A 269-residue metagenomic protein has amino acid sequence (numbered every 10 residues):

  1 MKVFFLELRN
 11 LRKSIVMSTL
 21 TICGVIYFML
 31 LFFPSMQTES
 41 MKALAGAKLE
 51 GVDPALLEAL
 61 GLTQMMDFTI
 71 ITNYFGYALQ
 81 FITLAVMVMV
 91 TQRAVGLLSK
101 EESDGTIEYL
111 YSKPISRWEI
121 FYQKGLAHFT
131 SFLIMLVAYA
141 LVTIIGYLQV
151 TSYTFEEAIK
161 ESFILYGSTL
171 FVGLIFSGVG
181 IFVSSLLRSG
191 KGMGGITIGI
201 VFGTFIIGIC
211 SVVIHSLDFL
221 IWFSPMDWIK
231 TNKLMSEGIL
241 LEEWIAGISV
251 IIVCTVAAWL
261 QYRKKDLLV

Functional and structural regions predicted by a protein language model:
M1-C23, L267: Aromatic- and glycine-rich beta-strand/loop motifs that create alpha-glucan
I15-T19, F163-G167, G194-G195, W244-S249: Hydrophobic alpha-helical transmembrane segments
C23, L30, T72, G76 (+3 more regions): Secretory targeting signals
F28-I71, L186, I196-V269: Terminal transmembrane helical anchor/hairpin motif
N73-S99, I198: Long, hydrophobic alpha-helical segments
M87-A94, V142, G178-V179, P225 (+1 more regions): Hydrophobic/aromatic residues in alpha-helical transmembrane segments
T91-Y111, G125: Transmembrane helix boundary and interhelical loop/hinge segments in multi-pass membrane proteins
